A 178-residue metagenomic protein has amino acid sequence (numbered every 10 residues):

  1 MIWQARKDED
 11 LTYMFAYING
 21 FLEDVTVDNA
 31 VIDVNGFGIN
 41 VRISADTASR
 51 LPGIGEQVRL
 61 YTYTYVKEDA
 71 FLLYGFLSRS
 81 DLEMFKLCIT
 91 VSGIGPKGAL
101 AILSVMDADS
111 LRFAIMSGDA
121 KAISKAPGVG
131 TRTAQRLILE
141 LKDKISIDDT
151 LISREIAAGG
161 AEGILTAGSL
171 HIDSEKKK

Functional and structural regions predicted by a protein language model:
K7-T90: Structure-specific DNA junction-binding interface
F71-F76, P96-I115, R136-L141: Amphipathic, charged-and-aliphatic alpha-helical interface segments that function as noncatalytic docking
V91, V105, S117-G118, K144-D148: Conserved, well-folded catalytic cores of nucleic-acid-processing and energy-transducing macromolecular machines
K125: Alpha-helical residues within the helix-turn-helix
T131-I147: Alpha-helical interaction/regulatory segments in DNA maintenance proteins
K144-K178: Strongly charged, low-complexity linkers/loops
